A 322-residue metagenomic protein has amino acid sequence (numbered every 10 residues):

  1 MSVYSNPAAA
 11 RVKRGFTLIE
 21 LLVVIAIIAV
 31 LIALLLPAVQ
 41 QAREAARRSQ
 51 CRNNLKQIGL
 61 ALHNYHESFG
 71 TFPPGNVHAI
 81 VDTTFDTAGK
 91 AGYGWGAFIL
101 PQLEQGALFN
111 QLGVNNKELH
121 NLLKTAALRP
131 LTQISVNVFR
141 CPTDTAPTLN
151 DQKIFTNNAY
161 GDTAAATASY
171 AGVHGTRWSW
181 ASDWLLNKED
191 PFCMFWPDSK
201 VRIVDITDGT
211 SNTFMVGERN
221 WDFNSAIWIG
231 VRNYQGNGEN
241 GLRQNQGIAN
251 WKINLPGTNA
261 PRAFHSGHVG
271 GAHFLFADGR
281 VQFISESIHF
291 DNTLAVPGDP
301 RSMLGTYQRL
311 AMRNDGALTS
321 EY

Functional and structural regions predicted by a protein language model:
M1, I19-L22, L35, N158-G161 (+1 more regions): Generic alpha-helix initiation/capping and coil-helix boundary signal
M1-L18, A79-D82: N-terminal leader/signal peptides at the extreme start of proteins
S2, P7-R11, I25, P37 (+1 more regions): Residue-level detector of intrinsically disordered, flexible termini and proteolytic processing junctions
N6, A26, V30-A33, P37-Q40 (+2 more regions): Amphipathic, alpha-helical segments enriched in basic
V12-R47, Q57: N-terminal single-pass transmembrane signal-anchor helix
Q41-Y322: Internal low-complexity, small-residue/proline-rich segments
